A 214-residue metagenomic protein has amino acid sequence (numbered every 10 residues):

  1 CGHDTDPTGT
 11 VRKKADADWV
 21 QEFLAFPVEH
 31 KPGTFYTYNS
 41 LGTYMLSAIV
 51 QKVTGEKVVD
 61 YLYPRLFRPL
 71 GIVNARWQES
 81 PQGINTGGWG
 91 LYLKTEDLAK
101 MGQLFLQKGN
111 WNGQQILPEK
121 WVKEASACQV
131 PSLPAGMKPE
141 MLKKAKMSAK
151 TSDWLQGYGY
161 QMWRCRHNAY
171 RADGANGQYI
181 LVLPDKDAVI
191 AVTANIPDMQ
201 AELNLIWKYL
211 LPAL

Functional and structural regions predicted by a protein language model:
C1-I72, L93-G109: Active-site-adjacent helix/loop patches that line small-molecule binding or acyl-intermediate pockets
D16-V20, E119, L203: Alpha-helix initiation and N-capping motif
H30-Y38, N85-Y92, R171-Q178, P197: Solvent-exposed loop and edge beta-strand segments that line ligand/cofactor-binding and catalytic clefts
R68-V122, S126: Flexible, glycine-rich surface segments
I72-A75, S126-V189: Active-site Gly/Thr loop motif
I190-V192, D198: Structured C-terminal cap/extension of enzyme domains
Q200-L214: Short, gly/Ser/Thr-rich active-site loops of penicillin-recognizing serine hydrolases
